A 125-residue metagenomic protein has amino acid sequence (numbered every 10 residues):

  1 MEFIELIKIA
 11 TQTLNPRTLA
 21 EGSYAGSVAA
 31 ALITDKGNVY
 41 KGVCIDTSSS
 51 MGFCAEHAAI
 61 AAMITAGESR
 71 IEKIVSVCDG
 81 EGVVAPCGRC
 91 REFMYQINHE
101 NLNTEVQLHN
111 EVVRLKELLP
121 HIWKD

Functional and structural regions predicted by a protein language model:
M1-A20, E68-D125: C-terminal binding/interaction regions
G22-D35: Short beta-strand scaffold segments in enzyme catalytic cores
N38-V39: Hydrophobic "anchor" residues
V43-H57: Compact, glycine-rich, soluble single-domain proteins
C54, A58, R89-E92: Short amphipathic alpha-helical face segments that pack within enzyme cores and frequently flank/anchor catalytic
A58, A62-A66: Feature captures the catalytic cores and cofactor-binding loops of soluble hydro-lyases/lyases that act on carboxylate
